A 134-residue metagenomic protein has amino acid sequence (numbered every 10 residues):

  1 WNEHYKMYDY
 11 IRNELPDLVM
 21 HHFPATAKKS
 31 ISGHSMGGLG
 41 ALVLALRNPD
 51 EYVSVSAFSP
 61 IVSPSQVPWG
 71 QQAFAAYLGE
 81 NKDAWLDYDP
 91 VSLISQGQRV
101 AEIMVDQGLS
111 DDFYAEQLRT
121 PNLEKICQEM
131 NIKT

Functional and structural regions predicted by a protein language model:
W1-T134: Non-catalytic cap/lid and distal C-terminal segments of serine-dependent acyl enzymes
